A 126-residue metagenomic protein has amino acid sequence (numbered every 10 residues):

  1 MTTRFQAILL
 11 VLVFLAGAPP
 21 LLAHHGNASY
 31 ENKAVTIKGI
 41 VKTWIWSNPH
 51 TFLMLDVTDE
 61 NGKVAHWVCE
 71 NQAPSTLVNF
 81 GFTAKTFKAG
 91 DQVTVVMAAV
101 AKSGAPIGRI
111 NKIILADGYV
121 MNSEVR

Functional and structural regions predicted by a protein language model:
M1-L9: Bacterial N-terminal signal peptides that target proteins for export
I8-P20: Bacterial N-terminal signal peptides
L21-V35: Short boundary/loop segments of OB/S1/cold-shock single-stranded nucleic-acid-binding domains
G39-V41: Conserved hydrophobic positions within beta-strands
S47-V57: Short aromatic-glycine-enriched beta-strand elements
N71-N79: Short, structured beta-strand/loop micro-motifs enriched in basic residues and often containing a Trp
N79-V95: Short nucleic-acid-contacting surface segments enriched for D/E, G, S/T with interspersed K/R
V100-E124: OB-fold/S1-family single-stranded nucleic acid-binding modules
